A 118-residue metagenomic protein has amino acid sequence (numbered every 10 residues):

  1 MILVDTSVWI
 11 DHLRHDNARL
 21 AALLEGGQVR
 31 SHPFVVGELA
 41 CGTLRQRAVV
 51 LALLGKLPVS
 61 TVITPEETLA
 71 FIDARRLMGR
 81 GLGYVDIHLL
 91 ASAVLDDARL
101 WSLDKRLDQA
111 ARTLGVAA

Functional and structural regions predicted by a protein language model:
M1-V35, A40-A52, A117: Short, well-structured N-terminal submotif of metal-dependent ribonuclease cores
H12, A18, V59-A118: Active-site neighborhoods of divalent-metal-dependent phosphate/nucleic-acid chemistry enzymes
G26-G27, L53-L57, L95-D96: Structured helix-beta-strand junction loops
V36-A40, L51-L54, L69, D73 (+1 more regions): Amphipathic alpha-helical segments within well-ordered protein domains
